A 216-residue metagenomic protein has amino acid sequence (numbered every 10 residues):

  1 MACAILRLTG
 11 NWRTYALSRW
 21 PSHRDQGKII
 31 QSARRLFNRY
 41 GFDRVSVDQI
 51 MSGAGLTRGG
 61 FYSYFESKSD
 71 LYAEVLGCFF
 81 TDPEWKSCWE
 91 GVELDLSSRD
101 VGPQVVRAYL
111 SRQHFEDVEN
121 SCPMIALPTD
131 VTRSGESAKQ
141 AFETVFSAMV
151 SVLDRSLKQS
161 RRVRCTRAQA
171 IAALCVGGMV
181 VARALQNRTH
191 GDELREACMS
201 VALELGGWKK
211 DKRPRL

Functional and structural regions predicted by a protein language model:
M1-Y40, R44-L56, D70: Basic, helix-initiating cap at the start of DNA-binding domains
H23-Q31, D43-R44, G55, S63-W89 (+3 more regions): An amphipathic alpha-helix adjacent to DNA-recognition modules
Q31, R99-H114, Q169, D192 (+1 more regions): Amphipathic alpha-helical segments that line or abut small-molecule/effector binding pockets and mediate allosteric
G59: Key DNA-contact positions within bacterial/archaeal DNA-binding proteins
E74, C88-S121: Hydrophobic alpha-helical connector segments
V101-V105, F115-E143: Amphipathic alpha-helical segments used for helix-helix packing
V105, Y109, M124-P128, I171-G178: Short alpha-helical scaffolding segments that buttress acidic/His motifs in well-ordered protein cores
G135-T144, S156-L216: Hydrophobic/aromatic-rich alpha-helical bundle segments in the mid-to-C-terminal region
